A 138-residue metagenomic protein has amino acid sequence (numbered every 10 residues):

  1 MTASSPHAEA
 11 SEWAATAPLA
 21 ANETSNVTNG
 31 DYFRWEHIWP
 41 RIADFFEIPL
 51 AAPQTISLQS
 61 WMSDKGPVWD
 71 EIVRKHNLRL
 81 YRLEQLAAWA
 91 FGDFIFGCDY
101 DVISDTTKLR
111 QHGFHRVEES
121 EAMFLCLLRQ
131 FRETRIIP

Functional and structural regions predicted by a protein language model:
M1, Q85-A87, D99: Short secondary-structure boundary micro-motifs
M1-H7: A conserved structural motif in NAD(P)-dependent oxidoreductases
A3, R34, E119-S120: Short loop/turn segments at beta->alpha junctions
H7-F91, D105-T107, Q111, L128-R135: Mid/C-terminal beta-alpha module of Rossmann-like enzyme folds, strongest in SDR-family dehydrogenases/epimerases
F96-R132: C-terminal helical cap and adjacent loop that interface with cofactors, partners, or active-site loops
